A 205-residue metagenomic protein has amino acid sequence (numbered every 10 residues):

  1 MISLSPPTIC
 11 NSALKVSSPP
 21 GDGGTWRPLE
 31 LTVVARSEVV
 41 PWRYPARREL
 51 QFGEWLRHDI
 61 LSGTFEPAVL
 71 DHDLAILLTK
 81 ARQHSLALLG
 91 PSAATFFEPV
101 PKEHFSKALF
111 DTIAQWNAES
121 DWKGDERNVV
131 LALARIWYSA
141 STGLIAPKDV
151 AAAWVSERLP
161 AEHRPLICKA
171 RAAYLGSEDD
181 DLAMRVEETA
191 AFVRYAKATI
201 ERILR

Functional and structural regions predicted by a protein language model:
M1-K15: An N-terminal structural lobe/cap that precedes and organizes the functional/catalytic core across diverse proteins
N11-D121: Conserved NTP/Mg2+-binding pocket subregion across the NTase superfamily
R36, Y138, E201: Residue-level marker of positions within ordered structural domains that often coincide with functionally constrained
F105-K169: Extended, basic/helix-rich recognition subdomains
L144-R205: Structured mid-to-C-terminal alpha-helical surface segments
